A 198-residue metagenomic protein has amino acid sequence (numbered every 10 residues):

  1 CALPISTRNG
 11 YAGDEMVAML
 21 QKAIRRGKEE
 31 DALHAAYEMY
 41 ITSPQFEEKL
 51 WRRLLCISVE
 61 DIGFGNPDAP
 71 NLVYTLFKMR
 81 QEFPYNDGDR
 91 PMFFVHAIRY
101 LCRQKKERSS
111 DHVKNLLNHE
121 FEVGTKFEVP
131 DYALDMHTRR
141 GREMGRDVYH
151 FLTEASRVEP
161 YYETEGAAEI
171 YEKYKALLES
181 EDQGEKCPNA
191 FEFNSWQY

Functional and structural regions predicted by a protein language model:
C1-L3: Short, small-residue-biased leader/transition segments that mark boundaries at the very start of proteins
S6, G10, A18-A23, P44 (+2 more regions): Short, charged/polar micro-motifs that form catalytic or ligand-binding hotspots
N9, E15-E38: Conserved helicase/translocase motor-coupling segment
D14, D31-Y198: C-terminal alpha-helical interaction modules of replication/initiation AAA+ assemblies
